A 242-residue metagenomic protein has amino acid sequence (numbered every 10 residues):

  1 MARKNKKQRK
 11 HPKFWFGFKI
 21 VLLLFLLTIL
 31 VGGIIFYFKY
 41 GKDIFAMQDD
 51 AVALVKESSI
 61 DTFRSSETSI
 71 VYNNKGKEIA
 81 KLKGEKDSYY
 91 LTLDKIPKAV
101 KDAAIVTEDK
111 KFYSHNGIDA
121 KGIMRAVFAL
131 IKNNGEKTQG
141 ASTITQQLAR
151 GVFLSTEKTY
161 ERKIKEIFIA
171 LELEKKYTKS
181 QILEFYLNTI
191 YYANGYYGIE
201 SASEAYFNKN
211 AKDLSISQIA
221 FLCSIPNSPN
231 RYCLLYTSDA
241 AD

Functional and structural regions predicted by a protein language model:
A2-N74, E78-I79, K111, I131: N-terminal type II signal-anchor transmembrane helix that functions as the membrane-insertion/stop-transfer segment
A51-L54, N116, A120-G135, Y160 (+2 more regions): Alpha-helical membrane-targeting segments
R64-E67, N74, K86-S88, A99-V100 (+8 more regions): Extracytoplasmic
T68-N73, E78-K81, Y90-T92, A103-V106 (+4 more regions): Soluble periplasmic/extracytoplasmic beta-strand elements of cell-envelope proteins
E78, S88, K110-Y113, T189-Y192 (+1 more regions): Solvent-exposed loop/turn segments at secondary-structure junctions within structured extracellular/periplasmic domains
E78-Y89, S201, A205: Short pre-catalytic segments that frame enzyme active sites
T92-I144, Y197-A202, F207, L214: Flexible, acidic/glycine-enriched loop-and-adjacent beta/alpha segments that face the extracytoplasmic/periplasmic side
E136-S238: Non-catalytic, structured segments within soluble enzyme domains
